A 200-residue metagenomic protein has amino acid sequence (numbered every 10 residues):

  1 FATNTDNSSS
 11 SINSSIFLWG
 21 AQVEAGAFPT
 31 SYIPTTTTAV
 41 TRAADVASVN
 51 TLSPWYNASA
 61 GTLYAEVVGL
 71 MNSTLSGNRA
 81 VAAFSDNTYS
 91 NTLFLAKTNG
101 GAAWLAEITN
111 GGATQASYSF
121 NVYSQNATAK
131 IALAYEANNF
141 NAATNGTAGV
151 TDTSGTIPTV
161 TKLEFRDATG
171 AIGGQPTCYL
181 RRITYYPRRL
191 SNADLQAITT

Functional and structural regions predicted by a protein language model:
F1-T5, I12-S15, T151-Y179: Flexible glycan-contacting loops in extracellular carbohydrate-active proteins
F1-Y32, E136: Extended acidic/polar, glycine-enriched regions that form or flank non-catalytic beta-rich accessory modules
S14-P29, G61-M71, G173-T200: Extracellular, beta-strand-rich glycan-interacting domains
A27-A60, T200: Low-complexity, glycine/proline/serine-rich flexible segments
W55-M71, A80-A82, T92-F94, A127-A129 (+1 more regions): A carbohydrate-recognition surface predominantly in extracellular/luminal proteins
A82-E107: Glycan-recognition/cleft segments
E107-K130: Short, aromatic/His-centered strand-loop micro-motif at the edge of beta-sheets
N126-T144: Short tryptophan-centered beta-strand motifs in secreted/extracellular beta-sheet-rich domains of glycan-recognition
